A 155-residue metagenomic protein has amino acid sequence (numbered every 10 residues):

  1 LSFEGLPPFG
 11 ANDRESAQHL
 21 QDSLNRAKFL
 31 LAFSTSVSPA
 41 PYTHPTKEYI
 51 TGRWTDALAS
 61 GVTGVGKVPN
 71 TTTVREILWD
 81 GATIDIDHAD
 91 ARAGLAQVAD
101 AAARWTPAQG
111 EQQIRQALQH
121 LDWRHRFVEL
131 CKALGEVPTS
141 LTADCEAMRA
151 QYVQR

Functional and structural regions predicted by a protein language model:
L1-L78, W123-R126, V137-S140: Nucleotide-sugar donor-binding catalytic core of glycosyltransferases
F9-D13, A89-G94: A short acidic, often aromatic-flanked loop/helix-cap motif at beta-alpha or helix-coil junctions that lines enzyme
N12, Y49, I86-D87, L118: Pocket-edge positions in alpha/beta enzyme catalytic cores
V68, D87-H88: Active-site proximal loops enriched in glycine and acidic residues that flank catalytic Cys/His/Asp and coordinate
W79-D87: A short acidic/histidine/glycine-rich donor-binding loop in glycosyltransferase catalytic cores
I84, R92-R155: C-terminal amphipathic helix plus adjacent low-complexity, charged tail appended to glycosyltransferase catalytic
